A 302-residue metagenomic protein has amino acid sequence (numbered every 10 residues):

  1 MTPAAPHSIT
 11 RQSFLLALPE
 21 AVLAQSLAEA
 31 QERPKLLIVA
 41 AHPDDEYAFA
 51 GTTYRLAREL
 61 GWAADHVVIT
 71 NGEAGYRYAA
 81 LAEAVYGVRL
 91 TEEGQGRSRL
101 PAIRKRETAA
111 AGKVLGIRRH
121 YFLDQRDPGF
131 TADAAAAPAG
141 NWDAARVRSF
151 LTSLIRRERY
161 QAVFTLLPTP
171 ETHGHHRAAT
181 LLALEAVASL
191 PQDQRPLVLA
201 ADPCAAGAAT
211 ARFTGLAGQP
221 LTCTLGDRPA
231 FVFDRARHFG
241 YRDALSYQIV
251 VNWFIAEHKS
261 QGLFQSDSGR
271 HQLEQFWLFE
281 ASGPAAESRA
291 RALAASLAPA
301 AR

Functional and structural regions predicted by a protein language model:
T2-A21: N-terminal secretory signal peptides and thylakoid transit peptides that target proteins across membranes
H7, P101, T172, H176: Aromatic-acidic/polar surface patches that form glycan- and anion
L16-L18, Q125, A217-G218: A short, hydrophobic/aromatic-rich structural module that often spans a beta strand with its adjoining loop
S26-E158, E185-A188: Active-site rim/loop-helix segments in enzyme catalytic domains that contact anionic ligands
S26-V39, D133-R302: Metal-dependent de-N-acetylase/amidase catalytic core
